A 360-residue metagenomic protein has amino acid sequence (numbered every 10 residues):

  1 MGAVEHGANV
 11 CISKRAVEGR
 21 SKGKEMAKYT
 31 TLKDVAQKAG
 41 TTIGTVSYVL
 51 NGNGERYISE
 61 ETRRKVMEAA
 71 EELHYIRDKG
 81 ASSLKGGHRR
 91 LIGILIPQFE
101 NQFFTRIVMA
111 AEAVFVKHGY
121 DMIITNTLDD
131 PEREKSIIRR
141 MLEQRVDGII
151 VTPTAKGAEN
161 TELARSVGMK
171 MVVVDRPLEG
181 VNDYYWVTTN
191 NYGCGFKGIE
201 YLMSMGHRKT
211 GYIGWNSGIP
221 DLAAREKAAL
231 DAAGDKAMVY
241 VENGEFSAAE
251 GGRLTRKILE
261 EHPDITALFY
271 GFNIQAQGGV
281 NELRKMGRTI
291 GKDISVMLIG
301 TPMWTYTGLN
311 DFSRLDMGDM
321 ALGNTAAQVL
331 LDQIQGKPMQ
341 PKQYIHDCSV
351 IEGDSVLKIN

Functional and structural regions predicted by a protein language model:
G2-H88: N-terminal helix-turn-helix DNA-binding module of bacterial transcription factors
E5, E261-N360: Flexible loop/turn connectors
M26-T31, A70-F103, I107-M109, K117-H118 (+1 more regions): N-terminal helix-turn-helix/winged-helix DNA-binding helices and compositionally similar short basic alpha-helical
P97-T105, I124-R133, W186-K197, Y212-L254 (+4 more regions): Hinge/beta->alpha junction and helix N-cap segments in small-molecule ligand-binding domains
A113-A158, K170: Central regulatory/effector-binding core of bacterial HTH transcription factors
V146-P153, G211-I213, V241-E242, H262-F272 (+1 more regions): Periplasmic-binding protein-like
V151-K197, I274, G300-F312: Flexible loop/hinge segments that line or gate small-molecule binding clefts
R208-T210, K236-A237, T289-S295: Short acidic capping loops at alpha-helix termini that bridge into adjacent secondary structure
